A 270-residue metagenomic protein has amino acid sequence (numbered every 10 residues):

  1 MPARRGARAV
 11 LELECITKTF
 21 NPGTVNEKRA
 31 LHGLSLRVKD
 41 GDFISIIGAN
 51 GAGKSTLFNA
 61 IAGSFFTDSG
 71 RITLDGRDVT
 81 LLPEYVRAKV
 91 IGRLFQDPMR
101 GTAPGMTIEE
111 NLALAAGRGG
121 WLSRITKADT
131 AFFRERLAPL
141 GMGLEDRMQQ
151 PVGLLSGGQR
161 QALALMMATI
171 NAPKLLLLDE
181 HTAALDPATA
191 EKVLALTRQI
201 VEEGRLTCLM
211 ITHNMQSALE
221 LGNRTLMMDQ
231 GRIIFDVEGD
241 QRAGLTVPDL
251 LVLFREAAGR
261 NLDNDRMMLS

Functional and structural regions predicted by a protein language model:
G6-V10, T19-G33, P83: A short, flexible loop at the N-terminus of ABC-type nucleotide-binding domains that lies
T24, K28, F66, D78-G92 (+4 more regions): ABC ATPase NBD coupling module
I47-A49: The feature captures the beta-strand-to-loop junction immediately N-terminal to the Walker
A62: Helix-to-loop junction immediately C-terminal to a conserved catalytic motif
G70-R77, L137, F235-V237: Conserved ABC transporter NBD signature motif
A168-T169: ABC ATPase C-loop
T212-H213: H-loop/switch region of ABC-family ATPase nucleotide-binding domains
R232-A258: Conserved beta-strand-loop-alpha-helix hinge in the C-terminal portion of ABC ATPase nucleotide-binding domains
